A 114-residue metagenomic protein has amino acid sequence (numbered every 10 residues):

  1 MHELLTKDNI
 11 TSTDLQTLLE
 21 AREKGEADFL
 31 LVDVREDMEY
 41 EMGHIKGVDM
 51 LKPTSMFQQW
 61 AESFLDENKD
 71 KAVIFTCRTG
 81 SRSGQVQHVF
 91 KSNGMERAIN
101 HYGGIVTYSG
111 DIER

Functional and structural regions predicted by a protein language model:
M1-L30, D37-A72, S81-R114: Rhodanese-like catalytic fold shared by cysteine-dependent sulfurtransferases and DSP/PTP-type phosphatases
F75-T76: Short, surface-exposed ligand- or partner-binding patches at beta-edge/loop junctions that are enriched in aromatics
